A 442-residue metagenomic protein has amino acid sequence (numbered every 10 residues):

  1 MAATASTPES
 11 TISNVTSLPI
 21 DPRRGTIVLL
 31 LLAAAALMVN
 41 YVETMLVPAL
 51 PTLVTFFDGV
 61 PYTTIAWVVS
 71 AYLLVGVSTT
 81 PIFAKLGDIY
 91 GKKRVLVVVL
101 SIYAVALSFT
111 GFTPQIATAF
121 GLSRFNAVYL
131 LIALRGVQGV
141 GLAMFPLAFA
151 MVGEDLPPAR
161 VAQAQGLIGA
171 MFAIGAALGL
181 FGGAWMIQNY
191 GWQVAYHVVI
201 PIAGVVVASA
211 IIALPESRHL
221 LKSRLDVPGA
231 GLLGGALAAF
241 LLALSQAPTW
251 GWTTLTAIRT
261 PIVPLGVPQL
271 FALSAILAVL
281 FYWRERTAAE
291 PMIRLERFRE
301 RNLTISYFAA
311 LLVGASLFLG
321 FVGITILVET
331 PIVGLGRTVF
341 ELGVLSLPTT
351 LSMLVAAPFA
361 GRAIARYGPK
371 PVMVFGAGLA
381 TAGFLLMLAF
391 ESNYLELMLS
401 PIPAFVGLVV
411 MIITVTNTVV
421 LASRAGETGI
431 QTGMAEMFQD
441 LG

Functional and structural regions predicted by a protein language model:
A2-A3, E9-I212, A360, F375-L388 (+2 more regions): Transmembrane-helix bundle of Major Facilitator Superfamily
G25, L29-Y41, L46-V47, A106 (+3 more regions): 12-transmembrane solute porter fold
T52-L53, M151-V152, W185, A213 (+4 more regions): A residue-level signal for alpha-helical anchor/packing sites in multi-pass solute transporters
T55, T118-G121, Q246-P261, E329-G334: Membrane-interface helix termini and inter-helical loops of multi-pass transporters
Y90-G91, L156-A159, N189-Y190, L225 (+3 more regions): Membrane-helix interface residues
A162-M171, K222-L232, K370-V372: Cytoplasmic-side transmembrane-helix entry/capping segments in multi-pass membrane proteins
Q188-F308: Hydrophobic transmembrane-helix bundles of small-molecule transporters
